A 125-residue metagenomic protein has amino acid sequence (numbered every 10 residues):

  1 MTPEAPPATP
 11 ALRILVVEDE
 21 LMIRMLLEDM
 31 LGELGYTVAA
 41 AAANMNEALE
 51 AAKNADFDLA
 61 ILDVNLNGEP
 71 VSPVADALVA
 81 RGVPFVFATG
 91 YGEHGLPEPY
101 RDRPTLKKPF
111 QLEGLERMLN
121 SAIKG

Functional and structural regions predicted by a protein language model:
M1-R13, Q111-G125: Non-catalytic signal-transmission and effector/linker regions of two-component phosphorelay proteins
E18: Conserved acidic carboxylate
L21-A40: Two-component/phosphorelay signaling modules centered on CheY-like receiver
A41-L59: Acidic, metal-coordinating helix/loop segments flanking the phosphotransfer/catalytic sites of two-component signaling
N44, G68-P73: Acidic catalytic/metal-coordinating carboxylates
D63: Active-site residues of response regulator receiver
V86-A88: Hydrophobic/aromatic residues positioned on beta-strands within the core alpha/beta folds
